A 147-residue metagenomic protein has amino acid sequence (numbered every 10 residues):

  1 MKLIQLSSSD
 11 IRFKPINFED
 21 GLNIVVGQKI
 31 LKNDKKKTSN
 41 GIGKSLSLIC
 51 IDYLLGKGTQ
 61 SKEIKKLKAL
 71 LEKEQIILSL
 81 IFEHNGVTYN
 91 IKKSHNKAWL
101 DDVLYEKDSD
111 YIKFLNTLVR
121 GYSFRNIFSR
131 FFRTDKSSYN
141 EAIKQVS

Functional and structural regions predicted by a protein language model:
M1-V87: Extreme N-terminal "head/tail" segments of very large remodeling/mechanoenzyme assemblies
H84-N96: Hydrophobic or amphipathic alpha-helical targeting/insertion segments
H95-S147: Glycine-rich phosphate-binding loops of NTPases
